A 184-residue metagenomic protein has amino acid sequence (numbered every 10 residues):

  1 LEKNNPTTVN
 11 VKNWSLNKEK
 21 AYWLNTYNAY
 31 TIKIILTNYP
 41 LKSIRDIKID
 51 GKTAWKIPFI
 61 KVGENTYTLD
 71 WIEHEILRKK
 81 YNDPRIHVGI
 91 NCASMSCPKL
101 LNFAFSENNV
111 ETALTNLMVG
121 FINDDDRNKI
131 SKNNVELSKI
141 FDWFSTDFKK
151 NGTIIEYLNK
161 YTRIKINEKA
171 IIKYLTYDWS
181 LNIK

Functional and structural regions predicted by a protein language model:
L1-W23, N28-K184: Interaction/scaffold regions that mediate signaling and macromolecular assembly across diverse proteins
